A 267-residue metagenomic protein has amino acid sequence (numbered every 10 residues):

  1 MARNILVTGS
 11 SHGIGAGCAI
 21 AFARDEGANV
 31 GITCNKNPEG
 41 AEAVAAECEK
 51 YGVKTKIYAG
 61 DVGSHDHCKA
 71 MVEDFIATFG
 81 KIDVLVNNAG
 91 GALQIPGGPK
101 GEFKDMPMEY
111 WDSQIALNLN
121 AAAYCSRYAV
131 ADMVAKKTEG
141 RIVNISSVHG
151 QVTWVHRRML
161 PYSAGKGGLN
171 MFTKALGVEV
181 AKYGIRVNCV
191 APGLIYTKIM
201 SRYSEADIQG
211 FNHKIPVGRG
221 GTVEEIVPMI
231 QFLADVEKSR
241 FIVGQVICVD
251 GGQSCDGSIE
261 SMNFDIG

Functional and structural regions predicted by a protein language model:
S11-G13: Conserved glycine-rich cofactor-binding loop
E26-A43: Conserved glycine-rich Rossmann-like NAD(P)H-binding loop of the short-chain dehydrogenase/reductase
P38-E39, A59-M71, M108, E225: The beta1-alpha1 cofactor-binding region of Rossmann-like NAD(H)/NADP(H)-dependent oxidoreductases
G91-I95, M108, V143-G168, T173-K182 (+1 more regions): Catalytic loop of short-chain dehydrogenase/reductase
P96-I115, F211: Substrate-binding pocket helix/loop in short-chain dehydrogenase/reductase
S126-R127, K174: A short, exposed helix-loop element centered on a Lys and neighboring polar residues
A181, R186, K238, I242-V243: Short, small/polar-rich loop/turn modules that mediate ligand/substrate recognition or access, typified
